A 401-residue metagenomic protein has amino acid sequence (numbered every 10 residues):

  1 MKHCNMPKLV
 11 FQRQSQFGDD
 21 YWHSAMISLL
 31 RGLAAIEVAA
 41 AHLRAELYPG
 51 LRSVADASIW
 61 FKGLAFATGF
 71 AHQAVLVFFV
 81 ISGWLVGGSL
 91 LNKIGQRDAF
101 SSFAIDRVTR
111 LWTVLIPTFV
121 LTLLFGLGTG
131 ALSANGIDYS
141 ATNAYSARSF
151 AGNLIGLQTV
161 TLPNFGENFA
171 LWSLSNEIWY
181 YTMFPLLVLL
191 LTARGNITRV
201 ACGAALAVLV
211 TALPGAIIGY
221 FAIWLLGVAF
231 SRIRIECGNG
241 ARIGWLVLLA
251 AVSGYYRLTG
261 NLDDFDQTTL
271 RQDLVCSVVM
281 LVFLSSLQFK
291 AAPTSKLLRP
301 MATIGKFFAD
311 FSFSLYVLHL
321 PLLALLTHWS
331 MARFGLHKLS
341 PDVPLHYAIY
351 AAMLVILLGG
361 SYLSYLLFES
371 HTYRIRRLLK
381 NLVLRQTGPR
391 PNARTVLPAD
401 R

Functional and structural regions predicted by a protein language model:
N5-L29, I36, A40-A71, G87-F100 (+8 more regions): Alpha-helical transmembrane segments in multi-pass integral membrane proteins
P7-F11, A57-A67, L111-I178, T182 (+1 more regions): Membrane-interface helix-loop-helix regions
L33-A39, V80, A104, V120 (+2 more regions): Structural preference for long, well-ordered alpha-helical segments in enzyme cores
A74-W84, N176-M183: Hydrophobic alpha-helical transmembrane segments
V77-I81, W112-I116, Y316: Residue-level signal for the membrane-embedded core of alpha-helical transmembrane segments, especially mid-helix
I105-T118, V188, D310: Alpha-helical transmembrane segments of multi-pass membrane proteins
Q386-R401: Intrinsic disorder in cytosolic terminal tails and internal cytosolic loops of multi-pass membrane transporters
